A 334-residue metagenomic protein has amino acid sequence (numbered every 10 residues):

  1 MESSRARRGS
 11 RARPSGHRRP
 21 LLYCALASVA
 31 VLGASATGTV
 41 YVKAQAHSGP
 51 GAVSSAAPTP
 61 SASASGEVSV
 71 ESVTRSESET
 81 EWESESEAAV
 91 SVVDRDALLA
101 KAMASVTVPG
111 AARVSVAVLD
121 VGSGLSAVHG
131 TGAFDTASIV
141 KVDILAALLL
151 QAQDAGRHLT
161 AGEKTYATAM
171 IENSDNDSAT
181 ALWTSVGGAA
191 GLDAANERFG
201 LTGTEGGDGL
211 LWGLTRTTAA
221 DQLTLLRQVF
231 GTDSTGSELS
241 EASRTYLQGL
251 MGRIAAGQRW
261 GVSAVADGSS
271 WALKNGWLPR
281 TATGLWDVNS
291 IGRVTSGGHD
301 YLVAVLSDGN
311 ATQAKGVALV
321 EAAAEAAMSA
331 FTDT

Functional and structural regions predicted by a protein language model:
E2-R7, R13-V68, R75, V90-V114 (+2 more regions): Penicillin-recognizing serine hydrolase domain
L119-G124, A161-D175, V186-G187: Acidic helix-start/capping segments at beta-turn-to-alpha-helix junctions
G124, A133-R157, M170, V303: Active-site SXXK
G124-T131, W271-A272: Amphipathic coiled-coil signal-relay and dimerization helices
A127, A179, T312-G316: Extracytoplasmic/secreted cell-surface and envelope-processing proteins
V128-D135, D208-L211: A short glycine/serine-rich beta->alpha loop
L148, N173, T180, T184: Glycine/small-residue-rich loop that forms an oxyanion/phosphate-binding "nest" at active or ligand-binding sites
